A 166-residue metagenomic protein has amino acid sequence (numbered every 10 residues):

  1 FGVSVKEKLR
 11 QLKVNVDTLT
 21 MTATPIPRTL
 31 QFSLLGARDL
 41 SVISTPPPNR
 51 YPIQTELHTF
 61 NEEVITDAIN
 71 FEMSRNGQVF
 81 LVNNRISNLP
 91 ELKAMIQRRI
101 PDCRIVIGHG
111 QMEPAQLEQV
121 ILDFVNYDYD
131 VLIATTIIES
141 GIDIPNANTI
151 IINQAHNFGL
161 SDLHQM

Functional and structural regions predicted by a protein language model:
F1-Q165: Inter-lobe coupling/hinge segments of SF2-like helicase ATPases
